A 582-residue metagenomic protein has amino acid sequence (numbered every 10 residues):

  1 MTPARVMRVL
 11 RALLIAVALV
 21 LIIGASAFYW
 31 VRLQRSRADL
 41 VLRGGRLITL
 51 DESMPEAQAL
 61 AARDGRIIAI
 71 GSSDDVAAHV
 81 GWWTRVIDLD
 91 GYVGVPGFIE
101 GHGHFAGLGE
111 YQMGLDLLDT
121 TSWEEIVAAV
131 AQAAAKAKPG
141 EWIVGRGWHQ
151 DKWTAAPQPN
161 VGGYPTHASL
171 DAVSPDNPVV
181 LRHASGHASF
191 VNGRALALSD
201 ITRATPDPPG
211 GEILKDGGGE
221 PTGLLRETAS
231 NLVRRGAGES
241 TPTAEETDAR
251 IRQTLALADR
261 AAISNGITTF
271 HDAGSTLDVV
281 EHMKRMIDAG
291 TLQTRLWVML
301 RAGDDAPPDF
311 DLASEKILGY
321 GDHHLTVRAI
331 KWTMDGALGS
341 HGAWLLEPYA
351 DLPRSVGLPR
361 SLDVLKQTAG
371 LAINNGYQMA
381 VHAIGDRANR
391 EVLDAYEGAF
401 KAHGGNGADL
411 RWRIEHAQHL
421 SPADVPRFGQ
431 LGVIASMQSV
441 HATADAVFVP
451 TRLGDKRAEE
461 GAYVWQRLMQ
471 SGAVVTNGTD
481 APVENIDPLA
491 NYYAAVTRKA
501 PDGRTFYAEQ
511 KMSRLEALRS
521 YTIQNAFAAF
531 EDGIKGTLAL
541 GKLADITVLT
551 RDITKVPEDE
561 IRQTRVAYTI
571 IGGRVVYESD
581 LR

Functional and structural regions predicted by a protein language model:
T2-L19: N-terminal Sec-pathway targeting helices
L19-W30: Hydrophobic alpha-helical membrane-insertion segments, chiefly the h-region of N-terminal signal peptides
F28-G44, I48, E52-A313, R328 (+7 more regions): Divalent metal-binding segments
P242, G370-A380, I384-W412, H416-A417 (+6 more regions): His/Asp/Glu-enriched, well-ordered alpha-helical/loop segment that forms or immediately abuts the divalent-metal
Y320-G321: Accessory "access/gating" subregions that flank catalytic or transport cores
E578-R582: Glycine- and charge-enriched low-complexity intrinsically disordered segments
